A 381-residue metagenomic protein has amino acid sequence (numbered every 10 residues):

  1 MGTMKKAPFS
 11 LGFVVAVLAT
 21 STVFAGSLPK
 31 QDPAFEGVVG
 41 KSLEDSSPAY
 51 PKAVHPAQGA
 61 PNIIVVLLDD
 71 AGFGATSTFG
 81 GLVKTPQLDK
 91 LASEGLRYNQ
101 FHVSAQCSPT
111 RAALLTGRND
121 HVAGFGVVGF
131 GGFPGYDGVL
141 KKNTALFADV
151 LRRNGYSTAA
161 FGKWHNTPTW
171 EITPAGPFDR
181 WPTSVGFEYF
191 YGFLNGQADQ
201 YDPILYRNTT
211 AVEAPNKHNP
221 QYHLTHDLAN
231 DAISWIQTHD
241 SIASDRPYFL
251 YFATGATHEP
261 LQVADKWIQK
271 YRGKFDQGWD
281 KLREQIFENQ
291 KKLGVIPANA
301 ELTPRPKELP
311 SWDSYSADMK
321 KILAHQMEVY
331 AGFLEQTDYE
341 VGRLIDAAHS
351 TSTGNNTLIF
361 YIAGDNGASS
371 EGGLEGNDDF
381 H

Functional and structural regions predicted by a protein language model:
M1, V17-A19, T254: Low-complexity intrinsically disordered segments
M1-G2, G40: Glycine-centered signal
G2-F13: Bacterial N-terminal signal peptides that target proteins for export
G12-T22: Bacterial N-terminal signal peptides
S21-H381: Formylglycine-dependent sulfatase
